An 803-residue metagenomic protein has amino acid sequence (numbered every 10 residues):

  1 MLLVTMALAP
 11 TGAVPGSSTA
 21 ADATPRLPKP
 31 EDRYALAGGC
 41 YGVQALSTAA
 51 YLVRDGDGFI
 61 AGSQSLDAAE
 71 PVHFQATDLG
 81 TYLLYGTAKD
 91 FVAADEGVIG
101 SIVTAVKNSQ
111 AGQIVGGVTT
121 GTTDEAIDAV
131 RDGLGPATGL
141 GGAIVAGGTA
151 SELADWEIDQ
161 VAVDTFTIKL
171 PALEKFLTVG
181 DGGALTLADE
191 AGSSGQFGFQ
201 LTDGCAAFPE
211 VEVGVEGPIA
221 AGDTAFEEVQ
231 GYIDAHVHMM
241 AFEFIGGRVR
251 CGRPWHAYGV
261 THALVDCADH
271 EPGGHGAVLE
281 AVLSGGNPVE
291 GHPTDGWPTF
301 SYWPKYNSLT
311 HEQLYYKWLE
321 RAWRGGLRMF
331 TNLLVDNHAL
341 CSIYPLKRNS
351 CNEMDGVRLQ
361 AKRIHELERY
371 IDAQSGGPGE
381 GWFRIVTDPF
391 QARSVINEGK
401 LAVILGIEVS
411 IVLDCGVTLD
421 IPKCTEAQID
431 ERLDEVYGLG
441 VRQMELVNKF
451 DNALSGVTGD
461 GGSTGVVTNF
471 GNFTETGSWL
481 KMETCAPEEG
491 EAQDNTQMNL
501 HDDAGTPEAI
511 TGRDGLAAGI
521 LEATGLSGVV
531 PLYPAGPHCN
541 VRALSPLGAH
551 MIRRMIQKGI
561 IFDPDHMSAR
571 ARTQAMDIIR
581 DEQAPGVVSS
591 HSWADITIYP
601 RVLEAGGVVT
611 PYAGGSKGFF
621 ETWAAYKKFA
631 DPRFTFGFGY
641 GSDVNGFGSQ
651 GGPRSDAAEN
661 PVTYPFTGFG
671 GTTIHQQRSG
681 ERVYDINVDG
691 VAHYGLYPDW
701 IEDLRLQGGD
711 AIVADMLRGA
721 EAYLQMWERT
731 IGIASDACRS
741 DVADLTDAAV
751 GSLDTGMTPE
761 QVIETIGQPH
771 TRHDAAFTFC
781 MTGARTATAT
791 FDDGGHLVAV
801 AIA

Functional and structural regions predicted by a protein language model:
M1-A23: Secretory targeting and sorting signals
V4-T5, A21-P209: Lectin-like carbohydrate-binding module/patch detector with strong preference for beta-trefoil
E31-G42, D223-E227, V750-T755: N-terminal helix-cap/turn-to-beta initiation motif at the start of protein domains
G38, E227-Q230, D234, D774 (+1 more regions): Extracytoplasmic
S47, G56-G58, D78, A88 (+17 more regions): A mature extracytoplasmic/lumenal domain signature
K89-A105, A154, D744-T755, Q761-I763 (+1 more regions): Long, charged/polar, surface-exposed segments that mediate recognition or autoinhibition
G192, L201-R739: Extended, charged catalytic domains and RNA/DNA-binding interfaces, predominantly in divalent-metal-using enzymes
D741-A743, T755-A803: A cross-family detector of function-defining hotspots
